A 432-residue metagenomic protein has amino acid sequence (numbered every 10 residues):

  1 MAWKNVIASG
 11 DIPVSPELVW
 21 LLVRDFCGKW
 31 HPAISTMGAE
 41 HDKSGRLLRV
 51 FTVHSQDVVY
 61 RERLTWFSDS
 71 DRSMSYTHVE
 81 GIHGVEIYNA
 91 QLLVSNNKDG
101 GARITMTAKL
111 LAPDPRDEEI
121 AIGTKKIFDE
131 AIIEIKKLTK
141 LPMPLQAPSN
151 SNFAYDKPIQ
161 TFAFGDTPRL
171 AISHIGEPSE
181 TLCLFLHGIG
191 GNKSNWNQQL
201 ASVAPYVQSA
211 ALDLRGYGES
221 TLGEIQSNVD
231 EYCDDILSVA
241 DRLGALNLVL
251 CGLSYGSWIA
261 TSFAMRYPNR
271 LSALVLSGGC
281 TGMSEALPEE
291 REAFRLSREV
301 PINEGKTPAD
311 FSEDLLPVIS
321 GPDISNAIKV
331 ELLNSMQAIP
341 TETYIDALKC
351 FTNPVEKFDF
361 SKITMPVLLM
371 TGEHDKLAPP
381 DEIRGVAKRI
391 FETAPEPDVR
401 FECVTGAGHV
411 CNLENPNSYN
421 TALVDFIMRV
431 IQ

Functional and structural regions predicted by a protein language model:
M1-K43: Hydrophobic ligand-binding cavity/cleft-lining segments
H31, E40, H54-G101, K109-L111: Hydrophobic-ligand binding "helix-grip"
A108-N150: A conserved amphipathic terminal alpha-helix motif
P168, S173, S194, Q198-A201 (+2 more regions): Active-site loop/oxyanion-hole signature of alpha/beta-hydrolase fold enzymes
T261-R266, L271-E304: Flexible "cap/lid" loop of the alpha/beta hydrolase fold
E285-E292, G305-S361: Conserved alpha/beta-hydrolase catalytic His-Asp/Glu region
I363, L369-T371, D375: Short beta-strand/loop motif that positions the catalytic acidic residue of the alpha/beta-hydrolase fold
P395-Q432: Catalytic active-site module of serine/aspartate enzymes centered on a nucleophile-bearing elbow/loop
